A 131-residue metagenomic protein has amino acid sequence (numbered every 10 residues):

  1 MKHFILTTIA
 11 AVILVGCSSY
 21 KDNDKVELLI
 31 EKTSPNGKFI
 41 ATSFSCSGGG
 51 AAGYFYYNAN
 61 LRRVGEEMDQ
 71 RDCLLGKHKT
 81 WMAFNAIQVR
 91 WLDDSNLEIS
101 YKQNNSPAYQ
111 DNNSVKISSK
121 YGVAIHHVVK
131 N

Functional and structural regions predicted by a protein language model:
M1-F4: Positively charged n-region of N-terminal signal peptides that target proteins for export
L6-I9: Sec-dependent N-terminal signal peptides
C17-M68: N-terminal export/targeting and maturation segments
S18, G76-N131: Acidic, small-residue rich beta-repeat scaffolds with periodic aromatic anchors
S47-E98: Mature extracytoplasmic domains of secretory-pathway proteins
